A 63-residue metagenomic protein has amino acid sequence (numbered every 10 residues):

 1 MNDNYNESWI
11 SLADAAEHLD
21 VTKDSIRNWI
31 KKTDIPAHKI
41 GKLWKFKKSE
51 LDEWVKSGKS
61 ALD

Functional and structural regions predicted by a protein language model:
M1-N28: Polyanion-binding surface elements
I10, I26, K42, K48-E53: Intrinsically disordered, low-complexity segments enriched in glycine/proline and serine/threonine
L19-K45: Major-groove DNA-recognition helix of helix-turn-helix-type DNA-binding domains
S49-D63: A short, Lys/Arg-enriched interface patch at domain edges and termini
